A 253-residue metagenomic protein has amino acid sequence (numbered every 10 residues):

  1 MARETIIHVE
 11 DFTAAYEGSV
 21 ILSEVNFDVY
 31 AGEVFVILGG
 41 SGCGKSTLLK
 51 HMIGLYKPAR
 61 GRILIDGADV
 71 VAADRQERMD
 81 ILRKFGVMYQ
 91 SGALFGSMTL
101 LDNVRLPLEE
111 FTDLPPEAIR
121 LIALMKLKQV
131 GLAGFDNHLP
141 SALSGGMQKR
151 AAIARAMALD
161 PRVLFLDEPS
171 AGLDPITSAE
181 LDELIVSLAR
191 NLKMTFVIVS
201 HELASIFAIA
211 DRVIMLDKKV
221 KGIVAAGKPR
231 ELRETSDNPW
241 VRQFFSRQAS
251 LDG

Functional and structural regions predicted by a protein language model:
I53: Helix-to-loop junction immediately C-terminal to a conserved catalytic motif
D69, P116-G134: Conserved ABC ATPase "signature" region
V70-G86, P116, L232-S236: ABC ATPase NBD coupling module
L139-L143, M147: Conserved ABC ATPase signature
A158-R162: A short, proline-enriched helix->beta-strand linker immediately N-terminal to the Walker B motif in ABC-type P-loop
L164-D167: Catalytic Walker B motif of ABC-type/P-loop ATPase nucleotide-binding domains
K219-F245: Conserved beta-strand-loop-alpha-helix hinge in the C-terminal portion of ABC ATPase nucleotide-binding domains
